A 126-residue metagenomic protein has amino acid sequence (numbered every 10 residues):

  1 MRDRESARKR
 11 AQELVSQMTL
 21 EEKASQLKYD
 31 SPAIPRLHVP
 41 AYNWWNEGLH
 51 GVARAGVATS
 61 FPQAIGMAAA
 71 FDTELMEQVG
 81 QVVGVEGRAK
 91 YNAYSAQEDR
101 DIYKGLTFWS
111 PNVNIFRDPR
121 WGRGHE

Functional and structural regions predicted by a protein language model:
M1-E126: N-terminal beta-rich core of secreted/periplasmic extracellular enzymes
